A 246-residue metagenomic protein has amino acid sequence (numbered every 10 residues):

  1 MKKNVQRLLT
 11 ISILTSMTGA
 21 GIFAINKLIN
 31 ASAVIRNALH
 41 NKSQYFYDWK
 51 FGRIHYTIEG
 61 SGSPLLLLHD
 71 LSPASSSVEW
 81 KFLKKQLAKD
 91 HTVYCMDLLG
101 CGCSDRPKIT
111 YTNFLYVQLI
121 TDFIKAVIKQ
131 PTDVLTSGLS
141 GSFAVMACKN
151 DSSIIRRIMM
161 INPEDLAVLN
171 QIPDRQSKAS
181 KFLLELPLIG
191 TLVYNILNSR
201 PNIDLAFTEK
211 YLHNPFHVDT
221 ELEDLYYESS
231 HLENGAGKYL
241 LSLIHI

Functional and structural regions predicted by a protein language model:
N4-I29: Hydrophobic alpha-helical topogenic segments used for membrane insertion/localization
N26-N41: Transmembrane-cytosolic junction motif
W49-E59: A short loop-to-beta-strand scaffold at the N-terminal edge of the catalytic core in hydrolase folds
T57-C103: Conserved HGGG/HGGXW glycine-rich cap/lid loop of the alpha/beta-hydrolase fold
Y94-L135: Active-site loop/oxyanion-hole signature of alpha/beta-hydrolase fold enzymes
Q130-P173: Conserved hydrolase catalytic core segment
N170-D224: Helix-rich cap/lid subdomain of alpha/beta-hydrolase
I244-I246: Conserved small/polar residues in nucleotide/adenosyl-binding loops
